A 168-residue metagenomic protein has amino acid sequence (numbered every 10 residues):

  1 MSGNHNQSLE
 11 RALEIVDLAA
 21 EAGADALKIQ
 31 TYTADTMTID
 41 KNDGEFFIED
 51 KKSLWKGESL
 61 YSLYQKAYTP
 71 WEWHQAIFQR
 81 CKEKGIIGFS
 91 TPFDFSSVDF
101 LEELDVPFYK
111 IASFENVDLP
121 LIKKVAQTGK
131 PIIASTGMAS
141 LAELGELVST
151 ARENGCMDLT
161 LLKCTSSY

Functional and structural regions predicted by a protein language model:
N4-H5, A34-T38, K66-A67, N116-V117 (+2 more regions): Short, small-residue-enriched loops and turns at beta-alpha junctions that line or gate enzyme active sites
Q7, D25-Y68: Glycine-rich, proline-tolerant flexible connector loops at the mouths of alpha/beta enzymes
E14-T33, L104-D105: Catalytic domains of carbohydrate-active enzymes, especially glycoside hydrolases
A19, L101, S135, L161: Conserved, mostly hydrophobic/aromatic
G23-D25, K82-G88, D105-P107, T128-K130 (+1 more regions): Short, well-ordered coil/turn segments that N-cap beta-strands
L27-I29, G88-T91, Y109-I111, I132-A134 (+1 more regions): Hydrophobic faces of well-ordered beta-strands that scaffold small-molecule active sites in alpha/beta enzyme cores
K51-L119, L141: Active-site beta->alpha loop and helix N-cap motifs at the rims of alpha/beta catalytic domains
A139-Y168: Catalytic alpha/beta core domains of metabolic enzymes, predominantly
